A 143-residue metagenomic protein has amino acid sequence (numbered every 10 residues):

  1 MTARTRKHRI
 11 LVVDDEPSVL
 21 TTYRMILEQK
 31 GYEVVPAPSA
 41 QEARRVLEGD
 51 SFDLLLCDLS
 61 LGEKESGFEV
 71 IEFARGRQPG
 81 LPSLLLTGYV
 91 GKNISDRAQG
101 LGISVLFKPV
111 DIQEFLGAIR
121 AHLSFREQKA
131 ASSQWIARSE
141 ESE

Functional and structural regions predicted by a protein language model:
M1-L11, G76, Q113-E143: Non-catalytic signal-transmission and effector/linker regions of two-component phosphorelay proteins
L11, P36-L54, G62, G76: Acidic, metal-coordinating helix/loop segments flanking the phosphotransfer/catalytic sites of two-component signaling
P17-V35: Two-component/phosphorelay signaling modules centered on CheY-like receiver
R45, F68-G80: Short amphipathic alpha-helix used as the core "switch/output" element in two-component signaling
D58-E72: Conserved phosphotransfer microenvironments
Y89-N93: Negatively charged, flexible loop motifs adjacent to catalytic sites in prokaryotic signal transduction proteins
K108-P109: A Lys-centered signature of the CheY-like receiver
